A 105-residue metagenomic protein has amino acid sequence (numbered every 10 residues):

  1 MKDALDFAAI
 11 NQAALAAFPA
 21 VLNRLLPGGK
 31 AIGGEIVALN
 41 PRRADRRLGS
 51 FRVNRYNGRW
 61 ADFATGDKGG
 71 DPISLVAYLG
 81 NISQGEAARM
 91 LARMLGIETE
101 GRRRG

Functional and structural regions predicted by a protein language model:
M1-G105: N-terminal structured subdomain of primase-like DNA metabolism proteins
